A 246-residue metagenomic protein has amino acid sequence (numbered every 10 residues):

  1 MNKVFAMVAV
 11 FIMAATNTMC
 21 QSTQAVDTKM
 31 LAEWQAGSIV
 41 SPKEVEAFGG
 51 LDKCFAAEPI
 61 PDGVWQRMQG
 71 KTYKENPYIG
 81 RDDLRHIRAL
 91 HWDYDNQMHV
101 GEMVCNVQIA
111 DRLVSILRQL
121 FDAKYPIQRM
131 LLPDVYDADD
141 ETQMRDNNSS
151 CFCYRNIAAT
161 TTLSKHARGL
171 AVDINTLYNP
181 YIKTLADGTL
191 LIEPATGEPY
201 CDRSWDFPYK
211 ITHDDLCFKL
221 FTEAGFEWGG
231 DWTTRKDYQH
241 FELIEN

Functional and structural regions predicted by a protein language model:
V4-A14: Sec-dependent N-terminal signal peptides
M7, Y78-D83, D146, R168: A short, polar/charged loop/turn motif at coil->beta-strand junctions and beta-hairpin connectors
I12-V26: Bacterial Sec-dependent signal peptides at the C-terminal "C-region" and cleavage site
T23-Q97: N-terminal module-boundary/linker segments of secreted carbohydrate-active enzymes
M30-W34, I157-L163, G169-N246: Catalytic cores and adjacent binding grooves of peptidoglycan-active enzymes
I79-M144: Active-site acidic/histidine clusters and adjacent loop/turn architecture that either coordinate catalytic ions
D139-G169: Active-site-adjacent substructure of cysteine-protease-like catalytic cores
